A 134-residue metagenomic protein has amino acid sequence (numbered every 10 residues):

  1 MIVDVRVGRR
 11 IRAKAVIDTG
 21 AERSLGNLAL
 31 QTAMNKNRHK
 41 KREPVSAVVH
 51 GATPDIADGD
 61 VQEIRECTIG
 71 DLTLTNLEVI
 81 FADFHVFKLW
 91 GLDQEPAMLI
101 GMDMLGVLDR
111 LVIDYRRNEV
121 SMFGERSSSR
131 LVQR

Functional and structural regions predicted by a protein language model:
M1-R134: Pepsin/retropepsin-fold aspartyl endopeptidases
